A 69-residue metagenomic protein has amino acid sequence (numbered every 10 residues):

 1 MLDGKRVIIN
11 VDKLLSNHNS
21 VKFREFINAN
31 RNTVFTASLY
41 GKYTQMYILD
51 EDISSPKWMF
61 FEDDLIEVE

Functional and structural regions predicted by a protein language model:
L2-D64, E69: Basic/aromatic-rich interaction segments and small domains that mediate binding to polyanionic partners
